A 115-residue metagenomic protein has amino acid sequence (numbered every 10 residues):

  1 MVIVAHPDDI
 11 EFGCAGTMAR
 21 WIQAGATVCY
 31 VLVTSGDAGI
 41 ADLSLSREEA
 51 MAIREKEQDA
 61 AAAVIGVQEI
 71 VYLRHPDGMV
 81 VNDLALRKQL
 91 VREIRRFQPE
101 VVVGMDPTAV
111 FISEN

Functional and structural regions predicted by a protein language model:
M1-Q98: Active-site rim/loop-helix segments in enzyme catalytic domains that contact anionic ligands
E93-N115: Active-site adenylate/phosphate-handling loop in enzymes that bind or generate adenylated species
